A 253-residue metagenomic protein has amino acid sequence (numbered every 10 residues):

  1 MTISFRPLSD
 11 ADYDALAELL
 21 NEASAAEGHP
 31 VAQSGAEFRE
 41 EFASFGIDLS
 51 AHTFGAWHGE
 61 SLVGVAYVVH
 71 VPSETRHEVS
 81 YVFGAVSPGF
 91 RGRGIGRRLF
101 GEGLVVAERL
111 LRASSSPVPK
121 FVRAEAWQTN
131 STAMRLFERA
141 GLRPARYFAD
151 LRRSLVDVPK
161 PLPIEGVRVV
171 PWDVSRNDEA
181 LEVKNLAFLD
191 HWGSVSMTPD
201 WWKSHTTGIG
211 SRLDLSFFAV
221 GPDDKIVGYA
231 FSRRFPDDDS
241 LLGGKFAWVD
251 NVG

Functional and structural regions predicted by a protein language model:
M1-F42, L162-S196: Short amphipathic alpha-helix that is part of the acyltransferase structural core
T2-D14, E18-E27, G35-T75, S80-S87: Hydrophobic alpha-helical bundles that form the membrane domains of multi-pass transporters
I3, A51-H52, V118-V122, L215: Residue-level recognition of the N-termini of beta-strands and the immediately preceding loop/turn
D14-E18, G59-S61, G101, V105 (+4 more regions): Replace "anionic and nucleotidyl ligands
E27-I47, H58, A66-T75, H191-V252: A conserved beta-strand-loop-helix scaffold within acyl/acetyltransferase catalytic domains
A51, R146-D150, D214: Short hydrophobic/aromatic beta-strand or adjacent loop that forms the aromatic wall/cage of a ligand/substrate-binding
H70-E165: Acyl-donor-binding surface of acyltransferase catalytic domains
